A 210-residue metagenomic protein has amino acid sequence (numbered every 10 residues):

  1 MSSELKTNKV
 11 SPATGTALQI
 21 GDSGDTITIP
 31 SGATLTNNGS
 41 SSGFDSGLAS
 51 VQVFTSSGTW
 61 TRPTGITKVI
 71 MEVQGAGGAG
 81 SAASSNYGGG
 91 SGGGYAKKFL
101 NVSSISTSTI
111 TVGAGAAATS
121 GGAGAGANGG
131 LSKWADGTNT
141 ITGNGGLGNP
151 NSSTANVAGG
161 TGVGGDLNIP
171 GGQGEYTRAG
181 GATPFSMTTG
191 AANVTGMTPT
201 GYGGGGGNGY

Functional and structural regions predicted by a protein language model:
M1-S31, A191-M197, G209: Self-maturation zones of extracellular/virion spikes and adhesins
S2, T7, T26-S57, P150-S152: Glycine-rich, low-complexity segments
T7, P12, I20, I29 (+5 more regions): Extracellular beta-strand solenoids
V10, G15, S23-D25, G32-T34 (+4 more regions): Disulfide-stabilized cysteine-rich extracellular repeat microdomains
T14-Q19, V53-I66, T107-T109, A117-G126 (+5 more regions): Surface-exposed ligand/attachment interfaces on beta-rich extracellular proteins
T26-N38, T109-A116, G201-G204: Short sequence segments immediately N-terminal to proteolytic processing junctions that release a mature
V53, P63, I70-A135, N149 (+1 more regions): Glycine-rich strand-loop-strand elements at beta-sheet edges
T138-G201, G206: Acidic, glycine-rich loop-and-strand cores that form catalytic or ligand-binding grooves in diverse globular domains
